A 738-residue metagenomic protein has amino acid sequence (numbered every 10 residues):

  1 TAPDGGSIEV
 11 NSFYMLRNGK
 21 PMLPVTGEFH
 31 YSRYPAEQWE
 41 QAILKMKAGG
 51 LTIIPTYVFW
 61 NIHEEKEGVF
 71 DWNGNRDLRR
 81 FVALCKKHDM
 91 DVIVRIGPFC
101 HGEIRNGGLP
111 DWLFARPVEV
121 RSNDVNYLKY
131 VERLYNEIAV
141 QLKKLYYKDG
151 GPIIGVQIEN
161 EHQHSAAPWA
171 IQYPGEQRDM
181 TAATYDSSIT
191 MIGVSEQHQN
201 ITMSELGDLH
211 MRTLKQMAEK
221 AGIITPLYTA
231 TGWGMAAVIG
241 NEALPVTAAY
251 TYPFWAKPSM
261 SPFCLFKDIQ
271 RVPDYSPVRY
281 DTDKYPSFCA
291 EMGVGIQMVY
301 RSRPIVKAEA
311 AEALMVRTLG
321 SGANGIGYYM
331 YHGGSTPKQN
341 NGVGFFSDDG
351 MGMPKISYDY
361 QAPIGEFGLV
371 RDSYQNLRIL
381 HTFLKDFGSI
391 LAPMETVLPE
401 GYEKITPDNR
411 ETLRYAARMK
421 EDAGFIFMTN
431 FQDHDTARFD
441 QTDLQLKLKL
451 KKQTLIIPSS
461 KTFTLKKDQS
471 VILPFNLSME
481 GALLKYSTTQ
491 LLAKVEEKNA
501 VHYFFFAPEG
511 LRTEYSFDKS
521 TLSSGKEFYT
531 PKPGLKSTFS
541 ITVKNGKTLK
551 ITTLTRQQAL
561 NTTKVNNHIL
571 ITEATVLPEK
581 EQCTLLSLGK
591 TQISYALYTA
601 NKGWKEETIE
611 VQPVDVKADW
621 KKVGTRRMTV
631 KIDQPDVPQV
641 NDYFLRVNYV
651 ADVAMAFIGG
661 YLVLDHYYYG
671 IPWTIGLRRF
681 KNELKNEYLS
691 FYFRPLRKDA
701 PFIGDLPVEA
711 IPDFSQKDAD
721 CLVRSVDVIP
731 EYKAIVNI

Functional and structural regions predicted by a protein language model:
T1-I53, K717, S725-K733: N-terminal carbohydrate-binding accessory modules
W39-N106, D111-W112, K215, E219: Aromatic-lined substrate-binding rim segments of carbohydrate-active enzymes
G68-R76, K86-K87, P98-S122, K129 (+8 more regions): Aromatic- and acidic-residue-enriched segments that line the glycan-binding/catalytic groove of carbohydrate-active
R116, Y127-Q141, D149-Q157, H162-H164 (+7 more regions): Carbohydrate-binding surfaces of carbohydrate-active enzymes
I224-D268, P286, V294-G295, N430: Aromatic- and acid-rich polysaccharide-binding/catalytic face of secreted or lumenal carbohydrate-active enzymes
N545-T548, P695-I703: Short acidic/polar inter-strand loop motif in beta-rich domains
R626-M628, I671-I675: Short strand-edge motifs at loop-to-beta-strand transitions and within beta-strands of extracellular beta-rich domains
D636-I658, H666-Y667, F691-Y692: Aromatic-lined ligand-binding clefts that engage carbohydrates, nucleic acids, or primary amines
